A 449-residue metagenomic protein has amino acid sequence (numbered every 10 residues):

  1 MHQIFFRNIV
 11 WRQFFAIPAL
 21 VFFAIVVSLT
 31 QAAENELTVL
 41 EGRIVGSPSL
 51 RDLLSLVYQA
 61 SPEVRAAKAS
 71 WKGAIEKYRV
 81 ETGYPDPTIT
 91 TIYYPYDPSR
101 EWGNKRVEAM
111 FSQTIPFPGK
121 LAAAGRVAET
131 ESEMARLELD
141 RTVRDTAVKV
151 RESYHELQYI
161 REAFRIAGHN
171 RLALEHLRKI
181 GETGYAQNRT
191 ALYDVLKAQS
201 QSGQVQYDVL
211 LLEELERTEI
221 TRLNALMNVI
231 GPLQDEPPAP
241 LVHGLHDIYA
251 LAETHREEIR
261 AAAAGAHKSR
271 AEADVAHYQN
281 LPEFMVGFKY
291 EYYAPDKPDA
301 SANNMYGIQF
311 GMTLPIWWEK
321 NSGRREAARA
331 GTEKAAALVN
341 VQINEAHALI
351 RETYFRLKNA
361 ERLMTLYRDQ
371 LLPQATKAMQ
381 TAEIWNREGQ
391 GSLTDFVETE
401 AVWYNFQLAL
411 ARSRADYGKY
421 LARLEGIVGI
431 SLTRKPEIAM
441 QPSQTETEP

Functional and structural regions predicted by a protein language model:
H2-F6, Q31-G42, A409-P449: Acidic, low-complexity, intrinsically disordered peripheral segments
H2-P18: Bacterial N-terminal signal peptides that target proteins for export
H2-Q3, E34, L40, P48 (+7 more regions): Periplasmic alpha-helical coiled-coil/stalk elements that build and connect Gram-negative outer-membrane
A16-S28: Bacterial N-terminal signal peptides
A32-Y93, D97, T114-I115, A123 (+7 more regions): Bacterial Sec-pathway N-terminal export signals of envelope proteins
V57, F111, L157, L223 (+3 more regions): Hydrophobic/aromatic residues within transmembrane alpha-helices of membrane transport systems, especially the TMDs
R65, P87-G103, T114-R141, R260 (+3 more regions): Small/polar (Gly/Ser/Thr/Ala-rich) solvent-exposed segments that form structured loops/beta-strands/short helices used
A66-E81, T142, T146-A167, H176-T183 (+5 more regions): Amphipathic alpha-helical coiled-coil segments
